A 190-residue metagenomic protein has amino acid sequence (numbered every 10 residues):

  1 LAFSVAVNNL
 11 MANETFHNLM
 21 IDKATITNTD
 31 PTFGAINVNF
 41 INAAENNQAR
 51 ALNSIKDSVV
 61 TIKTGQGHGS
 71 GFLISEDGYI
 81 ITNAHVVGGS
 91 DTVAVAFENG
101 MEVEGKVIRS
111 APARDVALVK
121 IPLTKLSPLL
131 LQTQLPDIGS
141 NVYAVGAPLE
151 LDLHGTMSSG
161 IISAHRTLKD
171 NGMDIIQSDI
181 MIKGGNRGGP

Functional and structural regions predicted by a protein language model:
S4-A12, N46, R50-N53, D57-V60 (+4 more regions): Solvent-exposed, polar/charged alpha-helical surfaces in well-ordered, non-transmembrane soluble domains, broadly
V7-L19, V60, D91, A147 (+1 more regions): Sec-exported extracytoplasmic/periplasmic mature domains
H17-K23, M173: Surface-exposed patches in mature extracellular/periplasmic domains of secreted proteins
A24-L73, T92: N-terminal activation segment of mature serine protease catalytic domains
E45-R50, L129-Q132, L149, I162-T167: Intrinsically disordered, low-complexity boundary segments flanking structured domains
I55-Q66, K120-P128, H154-P190: Active-site region of chymotrypsin-like
G67-H68, S75-G155, N171-I175: Conserved active-site neighborhood of the chymotrypsin/trypsin-like protease fold
